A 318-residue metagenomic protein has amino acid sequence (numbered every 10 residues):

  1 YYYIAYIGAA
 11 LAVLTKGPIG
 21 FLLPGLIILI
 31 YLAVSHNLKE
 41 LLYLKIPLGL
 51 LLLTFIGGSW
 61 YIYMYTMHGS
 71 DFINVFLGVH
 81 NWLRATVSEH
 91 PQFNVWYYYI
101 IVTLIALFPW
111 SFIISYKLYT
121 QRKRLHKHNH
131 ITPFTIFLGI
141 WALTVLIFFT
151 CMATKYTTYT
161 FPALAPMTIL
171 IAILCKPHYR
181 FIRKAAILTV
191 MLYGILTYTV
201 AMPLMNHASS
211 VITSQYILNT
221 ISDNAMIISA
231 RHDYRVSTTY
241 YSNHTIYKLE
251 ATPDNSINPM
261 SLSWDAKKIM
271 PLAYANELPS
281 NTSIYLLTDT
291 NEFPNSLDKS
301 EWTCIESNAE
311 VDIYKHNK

Functional and structural regions predicted by a protein language model:
Y1-Y2, P133-F134, F181-I182: Membrane-helix interface segments
I4, L23-I27, T160-T168: Hydrophobic core segments of transmembrane alpha-helices in multi-pass, intramembrane catalytic enzymes
I7-G8, T15, G20-F134, L138-A153: Transmembrane-lumen/periplasm boundary regions of multi-pass, lipid-linked membrane glycan transferases
I101, L107, T154-H178: Hydrophobic/aromatic-rich transmembrane helices and adjacent perimembrane loops
K117, V236-T238, N295-S296: Phosphate- and divalent-cation-binding pockets in alpha/beta enzyme and binding domains that engage nucleotide-derived
T158, L196-L218: Hydrophobic alpha-helical transmembrane segments in integral membrane proteins
K176-Y198: Signature aromatic-anchored transmembrane alpha helix within multi-pass, membrane-resident enzymes that catalyze glycan
S209-D233, H244-K318: Luminal/periplasmic acceptor-recognition loop/helix of membrane-associated glycosyltransferases
